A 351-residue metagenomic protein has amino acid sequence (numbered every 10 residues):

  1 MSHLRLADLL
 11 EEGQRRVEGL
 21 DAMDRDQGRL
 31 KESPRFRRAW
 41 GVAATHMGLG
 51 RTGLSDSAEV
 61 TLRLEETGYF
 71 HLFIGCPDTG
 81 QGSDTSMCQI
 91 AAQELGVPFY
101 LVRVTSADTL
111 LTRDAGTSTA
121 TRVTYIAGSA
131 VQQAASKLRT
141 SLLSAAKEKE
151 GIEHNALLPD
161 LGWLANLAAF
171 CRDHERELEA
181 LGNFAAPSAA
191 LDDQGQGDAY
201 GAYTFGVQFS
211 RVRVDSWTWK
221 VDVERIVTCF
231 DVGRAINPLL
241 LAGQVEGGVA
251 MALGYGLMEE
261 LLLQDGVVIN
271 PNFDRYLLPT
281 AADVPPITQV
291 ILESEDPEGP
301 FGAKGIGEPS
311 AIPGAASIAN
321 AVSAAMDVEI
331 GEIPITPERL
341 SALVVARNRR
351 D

Functional and structural regions predicted by a protein language model:
M1-H71, G75-E94, A107-V249, L261-T280 (+2 more regions): Cofactor-centric catalytic regions
L72-T79, S294-G314: Extended, non-catalytic structural segments that build the interaction scaffolds of large macromolecular assemblies
Y100-S106, T280-K304: Generic long, charged, amphipathic alpha-helical segments
L101, R211, V223-R225, E260 (+2 more regions): Extracellular/lumenal ectodomain signal focusing on beta-strand-rich modules and carbohydrate-recognition contexts
V214, E259, I306-G331: C-terminal substrate/ligand-recognition segments
